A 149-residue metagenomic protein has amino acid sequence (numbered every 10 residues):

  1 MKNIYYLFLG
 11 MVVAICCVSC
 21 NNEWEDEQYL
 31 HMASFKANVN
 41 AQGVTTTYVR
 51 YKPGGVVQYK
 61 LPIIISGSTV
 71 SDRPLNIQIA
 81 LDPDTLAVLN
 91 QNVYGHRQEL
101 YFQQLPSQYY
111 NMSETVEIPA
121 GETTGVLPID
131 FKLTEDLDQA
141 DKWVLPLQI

Functional and structural regions predicted by a protein language model:
M1-Y6: Positively charged n-region of N-terminal signal peptides that target proteins for export
L9-G10: Classical Sec-dependent N-terminal signal peptides that target proteins to the secretory pathway
I15-S19: C-terminal motif of bacterial Sec signal peptides marking the signal peptidase cleavage site
N21-N111, E122-T124, E135-P146: Acidic/polar, low-complexity intrinsically disordered N-terminal segments immediately downstream of a Sec signal
I118-D130: Short Pro-Gly-centered flexible turn/kink motifs
